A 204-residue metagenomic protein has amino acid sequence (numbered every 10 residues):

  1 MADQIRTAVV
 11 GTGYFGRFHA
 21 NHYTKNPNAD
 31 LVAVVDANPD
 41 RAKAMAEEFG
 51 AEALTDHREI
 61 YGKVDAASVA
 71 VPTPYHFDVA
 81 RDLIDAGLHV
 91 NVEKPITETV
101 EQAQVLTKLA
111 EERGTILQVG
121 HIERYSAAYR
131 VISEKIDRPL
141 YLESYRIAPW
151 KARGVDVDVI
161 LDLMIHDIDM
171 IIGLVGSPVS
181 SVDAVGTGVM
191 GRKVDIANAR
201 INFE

Functional and structural regions predicted by a protein language model:
M1-F49, I171: N-terminal Rossmann-like dinucleotide-binding module
H19, F49-T107: Beta-loop-alpha module in the N-terminal Rossmann-like domain of NAD(P)-dependent dehydrogenases, especially those
N21, K43, R58, Q104 (+3 more regions): Active-site phosphate/pyrophosphate- and oxyanion-stabilizing loops and adjacent acidic/basic residues in soluble
A29, D65, L88, T115-I116: Short, well-ordered coil/turn segments that N-cap beta-strands
V32, D65, L140: Conserved acidic residues
N91, T97-G154: A contiguous active-site-proximal alpha/beta segment in oxidoreductase catalytic domains
K151-E204: Rossmann-like dinucleotide-binding domain that binds NAD(P)(H)
